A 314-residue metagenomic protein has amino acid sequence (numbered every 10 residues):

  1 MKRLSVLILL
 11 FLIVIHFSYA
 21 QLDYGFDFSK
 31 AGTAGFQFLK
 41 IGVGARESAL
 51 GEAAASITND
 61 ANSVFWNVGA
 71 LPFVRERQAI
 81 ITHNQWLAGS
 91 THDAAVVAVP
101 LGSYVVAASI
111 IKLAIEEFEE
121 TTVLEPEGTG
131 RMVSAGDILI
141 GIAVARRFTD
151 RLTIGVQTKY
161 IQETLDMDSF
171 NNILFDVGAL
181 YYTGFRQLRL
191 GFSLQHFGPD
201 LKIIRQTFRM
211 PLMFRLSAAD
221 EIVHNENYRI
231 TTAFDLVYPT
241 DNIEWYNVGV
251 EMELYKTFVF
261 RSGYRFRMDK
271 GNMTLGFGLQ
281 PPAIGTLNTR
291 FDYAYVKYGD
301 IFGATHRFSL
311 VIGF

Functional and structural regions predicted by a protein language model:
M1-T33: Cleavable N-terminal export/targeting peptides
Q21-F314: Subset of outer-membrane beta-barrel
